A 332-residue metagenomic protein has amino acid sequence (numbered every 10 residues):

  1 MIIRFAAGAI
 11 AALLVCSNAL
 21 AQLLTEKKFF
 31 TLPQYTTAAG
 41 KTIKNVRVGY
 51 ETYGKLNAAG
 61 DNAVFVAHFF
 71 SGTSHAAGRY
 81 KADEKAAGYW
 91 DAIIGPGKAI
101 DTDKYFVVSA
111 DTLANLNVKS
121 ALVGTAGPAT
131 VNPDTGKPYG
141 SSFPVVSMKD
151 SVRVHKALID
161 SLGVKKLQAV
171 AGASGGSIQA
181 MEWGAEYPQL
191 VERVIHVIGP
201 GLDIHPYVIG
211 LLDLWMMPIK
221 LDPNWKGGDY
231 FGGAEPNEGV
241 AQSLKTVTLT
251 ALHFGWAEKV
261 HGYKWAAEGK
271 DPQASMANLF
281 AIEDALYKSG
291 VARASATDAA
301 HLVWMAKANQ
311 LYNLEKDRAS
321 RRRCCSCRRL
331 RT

Functional and structural regions predicted by a protein language model:
L23-K55: N-terminal cap/lid segment of alpha/beta-hydrolase-fold proteins
E51-V131: N-terminal cap/lid subdomain of alpha/beta-hydrolase-fold enzymes
D134-S142, K149-Q168: Conserved acidic catalytic loop of the alpha/beta-hydrolase fold
K166-V208: Conserved hydrolase catalytic core segment
H196-A292: Alpha/beta-hydrolase-fold enzymes
L286-K288, H301-A319: Active-site nucleophile elbow and catalytic-triad environment of alpha/beta-hydrolase enzymes
S326-R328: Short beta-strand/loop motif that positions the catalytic acidic residue of the alpha/beta-hydrolase fold
L330-T332: Acidic catalytic loop of the alpha/beta-hydrolase fold
